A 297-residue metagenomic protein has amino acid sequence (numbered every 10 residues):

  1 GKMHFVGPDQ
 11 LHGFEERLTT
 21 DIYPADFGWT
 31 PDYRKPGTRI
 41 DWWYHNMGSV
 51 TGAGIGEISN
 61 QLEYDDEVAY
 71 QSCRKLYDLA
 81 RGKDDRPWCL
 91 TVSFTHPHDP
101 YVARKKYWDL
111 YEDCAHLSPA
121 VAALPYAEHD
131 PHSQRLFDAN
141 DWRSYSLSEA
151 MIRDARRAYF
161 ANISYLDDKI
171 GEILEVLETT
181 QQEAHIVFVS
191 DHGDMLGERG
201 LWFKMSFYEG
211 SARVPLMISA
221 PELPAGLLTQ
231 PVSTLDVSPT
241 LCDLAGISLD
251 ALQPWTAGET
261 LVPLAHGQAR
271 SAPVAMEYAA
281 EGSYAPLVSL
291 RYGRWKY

Functional and structural regions predicted by a protein language model:
G1, C89-H96, H185-S190, I218 (+1 more regions): Short beta-strand segments
G1-S59, K105, L287: Catalytic-site neighborhoods of secreted/periplasmic enzymes that process anionic sulfate/phosphate groups
P8-D26, D65-P125, T180-H185, Y297: Active-site regions of oxyanion-processing enzymes, predominantly non-cytosolic
G13, D21-W29, H192-E198, P224 (+2 more regions): C-terminal cap/loop subdomain of S1 sulfatases and analogous C-terminal strand-loop tails that border
M47-I58, F137-R157, S219-E222: Short glycine/proline-rich turn/loop motifs
Q61-E63, A127-E128, R156-S164, S206-V214 (+2 more regions): A short beta-strand-to-alpha-helix junction
D66-A80, S144-A184: A long, amphipathic alpha-helix that forms part of the scaffold/cap immediately adjacent to metal-dependent active
P100-A103, V176-L223, S233: Histidine-centered active-site microenvironments of extracellular/periplasmic hydrolases and transferases
